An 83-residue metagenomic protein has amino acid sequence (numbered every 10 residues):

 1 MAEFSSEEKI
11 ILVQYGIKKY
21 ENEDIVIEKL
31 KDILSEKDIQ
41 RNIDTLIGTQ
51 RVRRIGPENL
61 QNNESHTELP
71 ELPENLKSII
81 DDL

Functional and structural regions predicted by a protein language model:
A2, E7, L30, D38-R41 (+3 more regions): Non-catalytic recognition/regulatory regions in large multidomain proteins
A2-K31: Short amphipathic alpha-helical interface segments
D24-V26, L46, S78-I79: Generic short N-terminal amphipathic or hydrophobic helices
I33-T49: Short amphipathic alpha-helical interaction segments
I47-E58: A short, conserved structural fragment
P57-T67: Short, highly charge-biased, low-complexity peptide segments
H66-L83: Short, amphipathic alpha-helical interaction segments positioned at domain boundaries
